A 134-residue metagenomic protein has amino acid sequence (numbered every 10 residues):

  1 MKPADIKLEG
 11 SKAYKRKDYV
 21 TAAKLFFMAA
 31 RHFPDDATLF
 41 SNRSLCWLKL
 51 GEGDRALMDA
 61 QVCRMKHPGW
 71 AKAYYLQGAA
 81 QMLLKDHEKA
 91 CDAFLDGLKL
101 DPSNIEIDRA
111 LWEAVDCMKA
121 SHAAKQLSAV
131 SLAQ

Functional and structural regions predicted by a protein language model:
M1-Q134: Alpha-helical tetratricopeptide repeat
